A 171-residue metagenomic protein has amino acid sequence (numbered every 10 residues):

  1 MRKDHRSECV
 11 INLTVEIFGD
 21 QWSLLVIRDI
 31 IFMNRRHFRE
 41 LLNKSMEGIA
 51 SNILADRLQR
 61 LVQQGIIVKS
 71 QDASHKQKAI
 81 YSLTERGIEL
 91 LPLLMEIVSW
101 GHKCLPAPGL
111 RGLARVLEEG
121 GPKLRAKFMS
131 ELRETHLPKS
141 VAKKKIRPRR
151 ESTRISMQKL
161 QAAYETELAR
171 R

Functional and structural regions predicted by a protein language model:
M1, Q59, Y81: A positively charged, amphipathic N-terminal helix/segment that binds anionic biomolecules
M1-F18, Q158-R171: N-terminal leader segment of winged-helix/HTH proteins
H5, W22-I27, H37-F38, E131-R133 (+1 more regions): Short histidine
C9-A50: N-terminal helix-turn-helix DNA-binding core of bacterial DNA-binding proteins
G19, A73-E96: Basic, amphipathic "hinge/linker" alpha-helix immediately C-terminal to the N-terminal HTH DNA-binding motif
M46-K76: Canonical helix-turn-helix DNA-binding module
M95, S99-R171: C-terminal regulatory/oligomerization modules of transcriptional regulators
